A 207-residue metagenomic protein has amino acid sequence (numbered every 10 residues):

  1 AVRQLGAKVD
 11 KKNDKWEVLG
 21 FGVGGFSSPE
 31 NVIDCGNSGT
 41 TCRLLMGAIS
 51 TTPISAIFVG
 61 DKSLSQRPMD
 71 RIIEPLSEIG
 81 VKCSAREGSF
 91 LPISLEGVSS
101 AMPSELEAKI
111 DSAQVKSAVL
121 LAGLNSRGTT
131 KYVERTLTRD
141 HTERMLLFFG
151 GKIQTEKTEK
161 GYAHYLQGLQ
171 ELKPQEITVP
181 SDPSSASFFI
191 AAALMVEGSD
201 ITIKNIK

Functional and structural regions predicted by a protein language model:
A1-K207: Structural preference for solvent-exposed beta-strand-turn elements and adjacent flexible terminal/loop segments within
